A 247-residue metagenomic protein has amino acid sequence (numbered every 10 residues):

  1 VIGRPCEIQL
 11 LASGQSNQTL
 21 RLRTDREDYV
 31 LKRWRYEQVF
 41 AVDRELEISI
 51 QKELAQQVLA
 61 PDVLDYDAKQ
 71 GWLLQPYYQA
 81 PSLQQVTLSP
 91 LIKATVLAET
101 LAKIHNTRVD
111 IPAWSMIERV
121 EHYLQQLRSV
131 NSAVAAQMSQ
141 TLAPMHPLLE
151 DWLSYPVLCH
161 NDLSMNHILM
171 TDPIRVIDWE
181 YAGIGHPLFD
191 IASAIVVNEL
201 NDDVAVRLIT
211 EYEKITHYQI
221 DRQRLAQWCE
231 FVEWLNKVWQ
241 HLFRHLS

Functional and structural regions predicted by a protein language model:
V1-R4, T107-N161, T171, T210 (+1 more regions): An alpha-helical support segment within catalytic cores of ATP-dependent transferases
G3-A12: Short secondary-structure junctions
L11-W114: ATP-binding pocket architecture of kinase catalytic cores
Q15-R26, V30-L31, H146-F189: Active-site acidic catalytic loop and adjacent metal/ATP-binding pocket of ATP-dependent phosphoryl transfer enzymes
Y36, A80, I174, A182-I184 (+1 more regions): Activation segment
V58, L101, H105-V109, L149 (+3 more regions): A general structural signal marking secondary-structure boundaries and capping sites
L188-H217, F231-L246: Active-site activation/catalytic loop segments of kinase-like enzymes and analogous catalytic loops in related
Q223-E233: Amphipathic alpha-helical protein-interaction segments enriched in hydrophobic
